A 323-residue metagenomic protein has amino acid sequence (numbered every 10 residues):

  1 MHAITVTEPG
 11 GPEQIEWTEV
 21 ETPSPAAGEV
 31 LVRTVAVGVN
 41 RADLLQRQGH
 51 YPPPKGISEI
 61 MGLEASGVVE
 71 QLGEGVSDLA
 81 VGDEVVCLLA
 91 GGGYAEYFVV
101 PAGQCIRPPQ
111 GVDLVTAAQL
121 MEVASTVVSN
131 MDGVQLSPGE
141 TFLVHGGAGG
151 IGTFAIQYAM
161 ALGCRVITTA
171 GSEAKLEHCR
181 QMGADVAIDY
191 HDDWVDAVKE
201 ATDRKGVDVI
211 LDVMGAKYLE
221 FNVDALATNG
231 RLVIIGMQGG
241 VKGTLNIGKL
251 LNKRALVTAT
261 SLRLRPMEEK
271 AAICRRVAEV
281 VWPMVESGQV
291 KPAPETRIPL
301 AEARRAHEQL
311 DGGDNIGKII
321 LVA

Functional and structural regions predicted by a protein language model:
M1, W282, S287-T296, R304-A323: C-terminal capping/lid region of NAD(P)-dependent oxidoreductase domains
E21-G38, H50-G92: Glycine-rich beta-strand-centered segment in the early N-terminal region that forms part of a ligand/cofactor-binding
L45, Q71, E84-G146: NAD(P)H dinucleotide-binding glycine-rich loop of Rossmann-like/cofactor-binding domains, especially the beta1-alpha1
A118-D192: Mid-domain Rossmann-like dinucleotide-binding core that forms the NAD(H)/NADP(H) cofactor-binding site
G146-G147, M214, M237: NAD(P)H cofactor-binding loop motif with strongest signal on the N-terminal glycine-rich segment
E173, K217-V290, V322-A323: Glycine-rich phosphate-binding loop and adjacent beta-alpha segment of Rossmann(oid) nucleotide-cofactor-binding
W194-R204: Short amphipathic alpha-helix with an adjacent loop that forms part of the alpha/beta core around
